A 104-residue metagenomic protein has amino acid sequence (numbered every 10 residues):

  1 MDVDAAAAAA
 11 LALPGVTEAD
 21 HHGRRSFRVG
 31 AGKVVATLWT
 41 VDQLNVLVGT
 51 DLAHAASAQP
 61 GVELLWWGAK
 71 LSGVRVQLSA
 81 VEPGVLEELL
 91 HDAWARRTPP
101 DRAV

Functional and structural regions predicted by a protein language model:
M1-V104: Charge-dense, helix-prone N-terminal extensions
